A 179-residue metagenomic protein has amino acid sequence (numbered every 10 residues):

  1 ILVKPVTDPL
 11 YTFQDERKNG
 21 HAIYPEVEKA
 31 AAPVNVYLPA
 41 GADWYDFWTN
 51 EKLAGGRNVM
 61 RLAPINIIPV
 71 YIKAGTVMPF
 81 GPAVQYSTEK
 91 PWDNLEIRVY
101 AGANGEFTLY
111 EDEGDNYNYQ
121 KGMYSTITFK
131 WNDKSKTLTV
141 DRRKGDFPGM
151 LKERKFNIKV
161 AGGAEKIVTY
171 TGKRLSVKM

Functional and structural regions predicted by a protein language model:
I1-T137, D146-G162: Catalytic core of carbohydrate-active enzymes
T139, V160-M179: Extracellular glycoprotein-like low-complexity segments
D141-R143: Short edge beta-strand/loop segments characteristic of extracellular beta-sandwich folds
